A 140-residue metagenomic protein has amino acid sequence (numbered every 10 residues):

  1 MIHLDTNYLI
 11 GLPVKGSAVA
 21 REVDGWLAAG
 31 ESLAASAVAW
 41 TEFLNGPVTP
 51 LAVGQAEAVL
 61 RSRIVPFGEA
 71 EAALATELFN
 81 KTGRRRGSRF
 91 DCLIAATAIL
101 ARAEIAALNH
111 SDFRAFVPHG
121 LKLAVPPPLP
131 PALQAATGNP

Functional and structural regions predicted by a protein language model:
M1, E22, A95, I99-P140: Acidic, PIN/NYN-like endoribonuclease modules and their adjacent C-terminal/linker elements
M1-A35, N45-A56, S62, P130-P140: Short, well-structured N-terminal submotif of metal-dependent ribonuclease cores
L4, A35, P66, R89 (+1 more regions): Short beta-strand scaffold positions
Y8-L9, A39, E71, L93-I94 (+1 more regions): Alpha-helix capping/helix-boundary segments
T41, S62-G83: Acidic catalytic patch
R84-F90: Donor nucleotide-sugar recognition loop
